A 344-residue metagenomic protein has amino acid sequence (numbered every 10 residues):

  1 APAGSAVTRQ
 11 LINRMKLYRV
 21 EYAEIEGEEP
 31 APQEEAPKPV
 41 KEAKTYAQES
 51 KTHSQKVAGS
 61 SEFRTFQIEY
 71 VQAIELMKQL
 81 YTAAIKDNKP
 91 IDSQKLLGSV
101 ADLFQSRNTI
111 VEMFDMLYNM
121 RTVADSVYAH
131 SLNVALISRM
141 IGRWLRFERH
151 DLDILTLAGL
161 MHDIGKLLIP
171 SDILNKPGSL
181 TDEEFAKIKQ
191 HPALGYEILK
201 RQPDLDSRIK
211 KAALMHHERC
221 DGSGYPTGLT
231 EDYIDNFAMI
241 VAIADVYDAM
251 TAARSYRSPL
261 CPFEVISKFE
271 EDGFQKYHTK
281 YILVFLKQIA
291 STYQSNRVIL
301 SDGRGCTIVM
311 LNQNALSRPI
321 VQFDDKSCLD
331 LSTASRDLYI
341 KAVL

Functional and structural regions predicted by a protein language model:
A1-D92, R336: Membrane-cytosol interface segments
F63-R64, I68-L344: Histidine- and acidic-residue-rich, metal-dependent catalytic cores
